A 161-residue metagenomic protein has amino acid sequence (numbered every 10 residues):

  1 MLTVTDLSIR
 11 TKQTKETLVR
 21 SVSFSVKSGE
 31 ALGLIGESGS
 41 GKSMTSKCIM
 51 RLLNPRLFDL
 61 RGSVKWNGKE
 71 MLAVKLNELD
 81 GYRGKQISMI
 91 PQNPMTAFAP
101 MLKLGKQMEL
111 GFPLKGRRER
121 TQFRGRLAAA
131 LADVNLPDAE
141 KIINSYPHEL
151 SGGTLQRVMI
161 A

Functional and structural regions predicted by a protein language model:
L2-V4, V19-S21, Y82: Conserved structural motif at the start of ABC-family nucleotide-binding domains
I35-E37: The feature captures the beta-strand-to-loop junction immediately N-terminal to the Walker
F58-E70: Conserved ABC transporter NBD signature motif
E70, T121-K141: Conserved ABC ATPase "signature" region
N93, P100-L114, R126: Q-loop/switch helix immediately C-terminal to the Walker
S145-L150, T154: Conserved ABC ATPase signature
I160: Hydrophobic anchor residue at the start of the ABC signature
